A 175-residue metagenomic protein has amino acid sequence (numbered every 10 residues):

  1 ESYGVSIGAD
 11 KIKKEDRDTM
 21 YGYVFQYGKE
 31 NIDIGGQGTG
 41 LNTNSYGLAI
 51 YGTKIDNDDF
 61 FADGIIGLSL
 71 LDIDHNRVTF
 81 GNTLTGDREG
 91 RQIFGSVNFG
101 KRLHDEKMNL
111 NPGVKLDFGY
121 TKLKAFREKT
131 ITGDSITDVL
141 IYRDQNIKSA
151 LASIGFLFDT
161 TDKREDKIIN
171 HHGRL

Functional and structural regions predicted by a protein language model:
E1-L175: Membrane translocator/pore-forming domains, dominated by Gram-negative outer-membrane beta-barrels
